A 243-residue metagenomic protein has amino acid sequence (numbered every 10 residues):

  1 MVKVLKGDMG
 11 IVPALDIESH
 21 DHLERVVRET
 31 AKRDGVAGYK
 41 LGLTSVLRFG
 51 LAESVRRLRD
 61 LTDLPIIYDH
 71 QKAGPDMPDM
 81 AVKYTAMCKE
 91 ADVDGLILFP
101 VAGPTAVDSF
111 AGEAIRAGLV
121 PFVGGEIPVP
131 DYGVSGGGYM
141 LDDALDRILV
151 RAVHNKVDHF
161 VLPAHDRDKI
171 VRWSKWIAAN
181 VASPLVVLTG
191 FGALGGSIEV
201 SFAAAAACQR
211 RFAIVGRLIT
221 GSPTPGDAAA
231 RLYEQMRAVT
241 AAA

Functional and structural regions predicted by a protein language model:
M1-I67, P75-P78, E90, R151-V157 (+3 more regions): Conserved N-terminal beta1-alpha1 strand-loop-helix module at the mouth
D8, P75-D168, V181-V186: Conserved anion-binding
M9-L15, A37-L41, I66-H70, L96-L98 (+4 more regions): Hydrophobic faces of well-ordered beta-strands that scaffold small-molecule active sites in alpha/beta enzyme cores
I17-S19, L43-L47, K72-G74, P100-A102 (+4 more regions): Active-site-proximal loop/turn and secondary-structure-junction residues that shape catalytic pockets, frequently
L23, R48-V55, P104-V107, D168-S174 (+1 more regions): Short, well-ordered alpha-helical microsegments
R28-A31, R56, G112-A114, K175-A179 (+2 more regions): Short, solvent-exposed amphipathic alpha-helical segments in soluble enzyme and RNA/protein-processing domains
L51-H70, G112-E126, W173-F191: Alpha-helix-loop-beta-strand connector modules within alpha/beta enzyme cores
A164-I219: A C-terminal functional module that forms or caps the active site or interfaces directly with catalytic machinery
